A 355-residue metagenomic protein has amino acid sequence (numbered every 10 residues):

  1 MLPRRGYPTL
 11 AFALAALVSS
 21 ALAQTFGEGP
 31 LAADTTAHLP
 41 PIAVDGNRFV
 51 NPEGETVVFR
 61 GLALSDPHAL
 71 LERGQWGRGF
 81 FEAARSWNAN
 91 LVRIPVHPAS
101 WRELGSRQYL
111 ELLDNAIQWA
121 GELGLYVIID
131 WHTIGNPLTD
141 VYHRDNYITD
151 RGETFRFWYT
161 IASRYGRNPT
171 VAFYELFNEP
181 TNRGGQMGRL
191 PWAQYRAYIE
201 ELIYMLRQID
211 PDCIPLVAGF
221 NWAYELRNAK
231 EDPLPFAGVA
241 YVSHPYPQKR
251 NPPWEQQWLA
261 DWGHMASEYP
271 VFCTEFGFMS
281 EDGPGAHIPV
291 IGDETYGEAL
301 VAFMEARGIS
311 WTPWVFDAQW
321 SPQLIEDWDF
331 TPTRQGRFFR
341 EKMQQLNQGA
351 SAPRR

Functional and structural regions predicted by a protein language model:
M1-A11: Bacterial N-terminal signal peptides that target proteins for export
T9-S20: Bacterial N-terminal signal peptides
Q24-L91, K342: N-terminal carbohydrate-binding accessory modules
P41, D66, R73, F155-F173 (+3 more regions): Extracellular glycoside hydrolase catalytic/binding regions
E53, V57-F80, W101-L104, Y142-N146 (+2 more regions): Acidic/histidine-rich helix-loop elements that form or flank divalent-metal/phosphate-binding sites at the catalytic
A69, P98-L112, G135-D150, N182-M187 (+2 more regions): Surface-exposed, active-site-proximal loop segments in enzymatic domains
W76-N136, Y195, I203-I209, D293-R307: Aromatic-lined substrate-binding rim segments of carbohydrate-active enzymes
